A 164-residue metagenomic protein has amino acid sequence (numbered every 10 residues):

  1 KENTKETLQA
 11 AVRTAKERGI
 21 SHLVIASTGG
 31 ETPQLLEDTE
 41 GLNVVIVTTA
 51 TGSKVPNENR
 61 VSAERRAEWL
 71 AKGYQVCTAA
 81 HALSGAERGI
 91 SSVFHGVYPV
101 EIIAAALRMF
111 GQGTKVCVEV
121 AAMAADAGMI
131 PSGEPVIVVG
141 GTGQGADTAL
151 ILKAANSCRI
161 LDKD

Functional and structural regions predicted by a protein language model:
K1-D164: Conserved mixed alpha/beta catalytic, RNA-binding, or beta-rich assembly cores of soluble enzyme, regulatory
